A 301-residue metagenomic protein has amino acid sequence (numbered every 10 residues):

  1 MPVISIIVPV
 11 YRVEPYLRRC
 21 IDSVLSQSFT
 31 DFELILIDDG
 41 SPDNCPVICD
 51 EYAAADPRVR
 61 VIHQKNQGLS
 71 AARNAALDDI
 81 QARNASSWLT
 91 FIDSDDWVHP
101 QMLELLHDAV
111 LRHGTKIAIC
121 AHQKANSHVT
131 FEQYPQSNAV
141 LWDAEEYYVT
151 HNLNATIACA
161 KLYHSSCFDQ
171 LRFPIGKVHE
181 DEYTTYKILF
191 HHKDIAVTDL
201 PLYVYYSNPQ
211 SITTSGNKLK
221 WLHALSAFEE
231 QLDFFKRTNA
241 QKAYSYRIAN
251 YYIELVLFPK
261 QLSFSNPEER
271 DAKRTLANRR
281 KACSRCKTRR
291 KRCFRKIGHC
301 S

Functional and structural regions predicted by a protein language model:
M1-E229, D233-F234: Nucleotide-sugar donor-binding/catalytic module of glycosyltransferases that assemble extracellular/cell-envelope
K220, A240-S245, S265-K273: Residue-level recognition of alpha-helical structural elements
S226-R247, A282-K287: C-terminal, non-catalytic tails of nucleotide-sugar-dependent glycosyltransferases
F228-Q231, V256-K260: Non-transmembrane amphipathic alpha-helical segments
F235-T238, P259-N266: Secondary-structure edge/capping motif, primarily at the C-terminal ends of alpha-helices and the immediately following
Y246-P259: Amphipathic alpha-helical repeat scaffolds of TPR domains
S265-S301: Membrane-interface aromatic/basic loop that binds lipid-linked glycans or pyrophosphate carriers, typified by
